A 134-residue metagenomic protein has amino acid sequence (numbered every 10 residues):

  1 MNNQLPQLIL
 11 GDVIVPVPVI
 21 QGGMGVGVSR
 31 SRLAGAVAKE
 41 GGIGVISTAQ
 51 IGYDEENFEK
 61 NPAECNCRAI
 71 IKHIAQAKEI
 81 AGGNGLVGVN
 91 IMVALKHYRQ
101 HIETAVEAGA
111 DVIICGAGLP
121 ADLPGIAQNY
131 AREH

Functional and structural regions predicted by a protein language model:
M1-H134: Active-site entrance/lid segments in N-terminal catalytic domains of soluble metabolic enzymes
